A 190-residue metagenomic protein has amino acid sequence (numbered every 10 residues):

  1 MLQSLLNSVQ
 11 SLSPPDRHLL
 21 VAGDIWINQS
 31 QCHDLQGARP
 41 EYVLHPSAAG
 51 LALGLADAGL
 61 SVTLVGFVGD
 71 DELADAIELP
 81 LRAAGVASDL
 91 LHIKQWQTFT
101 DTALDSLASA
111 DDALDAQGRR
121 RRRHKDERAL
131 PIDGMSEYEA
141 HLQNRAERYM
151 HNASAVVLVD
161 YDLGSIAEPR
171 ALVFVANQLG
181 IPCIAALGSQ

Functional and structural regions predicted by a protein language model:
M1-H45, A49, L53-Q190: Ribokinase/PfkB-type carbohydrate-kinase core domain
